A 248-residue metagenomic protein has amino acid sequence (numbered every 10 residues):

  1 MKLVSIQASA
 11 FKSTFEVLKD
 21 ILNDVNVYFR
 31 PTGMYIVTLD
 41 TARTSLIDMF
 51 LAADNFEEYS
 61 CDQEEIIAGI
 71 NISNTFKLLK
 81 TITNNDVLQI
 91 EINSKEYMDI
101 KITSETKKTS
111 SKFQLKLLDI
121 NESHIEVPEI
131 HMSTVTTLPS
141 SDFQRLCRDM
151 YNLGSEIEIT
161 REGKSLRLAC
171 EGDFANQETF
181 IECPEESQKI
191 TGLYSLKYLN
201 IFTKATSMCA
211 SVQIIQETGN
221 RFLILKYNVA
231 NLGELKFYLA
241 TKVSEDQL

Functional and structural regions predicted by a protein language model:
M1-K19, D24-N152, E158-L248: DNA polymerase sliding clamps and clamp-related checkpoint/processivity subunits
